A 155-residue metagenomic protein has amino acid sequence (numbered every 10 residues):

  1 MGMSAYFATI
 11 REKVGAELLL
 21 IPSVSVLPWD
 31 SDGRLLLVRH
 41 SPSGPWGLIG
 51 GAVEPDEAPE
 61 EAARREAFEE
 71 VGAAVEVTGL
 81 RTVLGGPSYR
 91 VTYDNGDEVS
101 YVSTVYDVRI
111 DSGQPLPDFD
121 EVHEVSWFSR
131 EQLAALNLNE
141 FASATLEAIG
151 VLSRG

Functional and structural regions predicted by a protein language model:
M1-S25: Acidic, metal-coordinating catalytic segment for phosphate/diphosphate chemistry, firing primarily on the Nudix
I21, S41-S43, L48, V75 (+1 more regions): Short connector loops at helix/strand junctions that flank enzyme active sites, especially segments positioning acidic
P22-V24, G33, V102-T104, H123: Change "...and in nucleic-acid phosphodiester-cleaving endonucleases..." to "...and in nucleic-acid processing enzymes
P28-W29, L37, V108-I110, W127: Conserved hydrophobic "DFG−1" position in protein kinase catalytic cores
D30-A73: Conserved Nudix-box catalytic region and its N-terminal flanking loop in Nudix hydrolases and closely related
G44-P45, Q114-G155: Nudix hydrolase/Nudix homology domain
A74-L84: A short coil-to-beta-strand element that immediately follows conserved catalytic motifs
L84-Q114: Active-site-adjacent beta-strand/loop module that shapes the phosphate/pyrophosphate-binding cleft
